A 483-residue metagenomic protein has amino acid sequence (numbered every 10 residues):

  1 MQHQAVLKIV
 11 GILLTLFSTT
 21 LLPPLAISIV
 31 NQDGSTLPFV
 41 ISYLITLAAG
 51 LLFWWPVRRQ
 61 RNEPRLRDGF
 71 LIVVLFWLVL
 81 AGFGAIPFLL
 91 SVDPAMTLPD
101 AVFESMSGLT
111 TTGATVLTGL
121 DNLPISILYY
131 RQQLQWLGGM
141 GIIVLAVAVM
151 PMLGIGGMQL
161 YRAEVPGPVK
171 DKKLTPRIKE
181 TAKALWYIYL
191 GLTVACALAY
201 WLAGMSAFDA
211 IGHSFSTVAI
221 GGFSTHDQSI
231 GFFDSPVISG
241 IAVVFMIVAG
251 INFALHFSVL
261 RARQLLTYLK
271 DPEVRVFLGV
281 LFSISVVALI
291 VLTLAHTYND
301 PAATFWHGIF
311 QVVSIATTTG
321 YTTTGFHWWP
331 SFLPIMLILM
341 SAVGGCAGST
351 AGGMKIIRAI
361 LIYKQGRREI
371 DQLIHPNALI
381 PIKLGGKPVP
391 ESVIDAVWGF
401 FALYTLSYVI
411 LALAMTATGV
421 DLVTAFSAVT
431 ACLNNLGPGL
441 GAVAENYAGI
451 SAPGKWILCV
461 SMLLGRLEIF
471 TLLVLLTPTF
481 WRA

Functional and structural regions predicted by a protein language model:
M1-A483: Membrane-proximal intracellular helices of multi-pass ion channels
